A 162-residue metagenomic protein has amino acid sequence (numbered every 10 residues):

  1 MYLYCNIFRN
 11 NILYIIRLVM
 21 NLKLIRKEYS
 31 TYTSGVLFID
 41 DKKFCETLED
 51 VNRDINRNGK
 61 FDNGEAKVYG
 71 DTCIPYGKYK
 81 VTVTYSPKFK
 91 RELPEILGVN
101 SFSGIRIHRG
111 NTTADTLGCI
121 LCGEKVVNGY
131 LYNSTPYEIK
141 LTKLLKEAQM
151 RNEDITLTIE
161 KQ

Functional and structural regions predicted by a protein language model:
Y2-V19: Short, Lys/Arg-enriched N-terminal segments with co-localized hydrophobic residues within the first ~10-30 amino acids
I16-I155, E160-Q162: Cell wall/extracellular polymer interaction/catalysis modules
